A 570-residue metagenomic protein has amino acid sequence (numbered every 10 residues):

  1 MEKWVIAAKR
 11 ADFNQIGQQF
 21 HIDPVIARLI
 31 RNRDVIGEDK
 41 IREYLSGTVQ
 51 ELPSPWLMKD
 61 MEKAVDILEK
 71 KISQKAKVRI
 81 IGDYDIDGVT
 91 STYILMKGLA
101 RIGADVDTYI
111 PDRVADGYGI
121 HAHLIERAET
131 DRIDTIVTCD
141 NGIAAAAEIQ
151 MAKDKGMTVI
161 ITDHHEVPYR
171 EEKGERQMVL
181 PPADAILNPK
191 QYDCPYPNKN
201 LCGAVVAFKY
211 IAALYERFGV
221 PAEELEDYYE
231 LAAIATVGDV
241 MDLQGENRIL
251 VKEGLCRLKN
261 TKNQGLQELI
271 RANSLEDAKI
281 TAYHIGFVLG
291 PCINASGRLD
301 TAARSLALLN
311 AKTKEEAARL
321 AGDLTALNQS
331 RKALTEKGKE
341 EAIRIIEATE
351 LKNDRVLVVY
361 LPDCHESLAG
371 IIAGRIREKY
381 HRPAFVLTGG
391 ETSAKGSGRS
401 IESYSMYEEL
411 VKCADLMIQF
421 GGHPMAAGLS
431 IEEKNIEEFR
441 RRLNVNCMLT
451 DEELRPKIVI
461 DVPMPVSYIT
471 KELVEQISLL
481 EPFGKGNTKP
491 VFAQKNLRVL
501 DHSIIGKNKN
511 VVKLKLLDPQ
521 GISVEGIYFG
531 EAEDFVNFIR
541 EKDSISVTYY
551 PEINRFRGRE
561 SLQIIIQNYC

Functional and structural regions predicted by a protein language model:
M1-K3, L479: Catalytic domains of riboflavin
I6-T135, K155-G156, K173-R176, P182 (+3 more regions): Hydrophobic helix-and-loop "lid/oligomerization" segment in the mid-to-C-terminal part of catalytic domains
K70-Q74, E316-Y360, K412-C570: Mid-to-C-terminal polyanion-binding domains and interfaces
D112, N188-K190, T388, C570: Residues at the C-termini of beta-strands that transition into short coil/loop
E126-A204, F208-R217, D227, Q244: Active-site cavity-forming subdomains of large catalytic enzyme subunits
A147-M151, L357, I372, Q476: A short acidic, amphipathic alpha-helical/loop segment
H164-H165, H365, H423, V511: Histidine-centered active-site/metal-ligand motif
Q177-M178, D184-A185, T392-S400, S523-G526 (+1 more regions): Short, well-ordered strand-loop elements centered on a beta-strand within folded domains, enriched for acidic residues
